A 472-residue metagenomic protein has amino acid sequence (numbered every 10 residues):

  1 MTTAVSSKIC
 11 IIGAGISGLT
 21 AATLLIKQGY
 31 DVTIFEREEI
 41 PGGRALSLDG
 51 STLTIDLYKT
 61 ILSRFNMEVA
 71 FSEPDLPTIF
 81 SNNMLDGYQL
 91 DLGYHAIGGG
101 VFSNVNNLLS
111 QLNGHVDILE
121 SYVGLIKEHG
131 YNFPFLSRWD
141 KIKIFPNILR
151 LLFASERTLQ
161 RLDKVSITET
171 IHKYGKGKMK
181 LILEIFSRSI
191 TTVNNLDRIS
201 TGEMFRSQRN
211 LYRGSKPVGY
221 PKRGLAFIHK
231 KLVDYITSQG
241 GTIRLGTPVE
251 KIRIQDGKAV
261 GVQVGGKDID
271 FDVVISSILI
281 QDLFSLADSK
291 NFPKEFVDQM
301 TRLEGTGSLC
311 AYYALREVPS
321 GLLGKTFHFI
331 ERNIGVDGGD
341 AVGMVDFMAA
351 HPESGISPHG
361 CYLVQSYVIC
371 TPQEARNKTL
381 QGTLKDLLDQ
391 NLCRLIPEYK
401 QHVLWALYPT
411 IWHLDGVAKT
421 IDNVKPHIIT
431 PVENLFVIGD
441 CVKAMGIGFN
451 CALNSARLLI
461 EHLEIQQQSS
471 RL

Functional and structural regions predicted by a protein language model:
S7-I34, E39: N-terminal Rossmann-like FAD-binding beta1-loop-alpha1 element of flavoenzymes
I26-N82: Glycine-rich FAD pyrophosphate-binding loop
Q28, E250, I254-K258, Q263-A287 (+3 more regions): C-terminal structured subdomain/cap of oxidoreductase catalytic cores
Y88-Q89, N106-E128, G177-E184, S320-L323: A short alpha-helix-loop-beta-strand transition element characteristic of N-terminal alpha/beta dinucleotide-binding
V123-R209, S215-G219: Rossmann-like flavin
S207-G265: Helical element adjacent to the flavin cofactor pocket in flavoenzyme catalytic cores
K251-G360: Mid-domain catalytic core of redox enzymes that form a hydrophobic substrate pocket/lid adjacent to a catalytic redox
F347-L472: Conserved flavin/dinucleotide-binding core of flavoenzymes
